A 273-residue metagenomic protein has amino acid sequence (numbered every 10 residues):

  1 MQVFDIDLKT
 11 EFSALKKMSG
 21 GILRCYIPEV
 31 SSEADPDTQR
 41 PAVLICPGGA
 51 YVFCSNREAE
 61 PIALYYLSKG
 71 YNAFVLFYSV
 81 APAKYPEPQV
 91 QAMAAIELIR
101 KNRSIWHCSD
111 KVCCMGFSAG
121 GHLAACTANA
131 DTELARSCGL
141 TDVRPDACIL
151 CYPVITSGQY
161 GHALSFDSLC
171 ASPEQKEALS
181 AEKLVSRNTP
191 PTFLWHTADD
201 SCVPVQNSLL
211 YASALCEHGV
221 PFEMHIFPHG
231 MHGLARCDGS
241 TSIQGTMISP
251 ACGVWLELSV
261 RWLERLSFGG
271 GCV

Functional and structural regions predicted by a protein language model:
M1-T38, A251-C252: N-terminal cap/lid segment of alpha/beta-hydrolase-fold proteins
Q39-G48: Short beta-strand element of the alpha/beta-hydrolase
C54-N56, P61, F74-D110, S249-A251: Catalytic nucleophile-loop/oxyanion-hole region of alpha/beta-hydrolase and closely related hydrolase-like folds
A94-D167, S172-E177, A181: Primarily recognizes the serine-hydrolase "nucleophile elbow" in alpha/beta-hydrolase and SGNH/GDSL folds
N188, L194-H196, D200: Short beta-strand/loop motif that positions the catalytic acidic residue of the alpha/beta-hydrolase fold
A198-S201, H229-M231: Acidic beta-to-alpha connecting loop that harbors the catalytic carboxylate
S201-L210: Conserved alpha/beta-hydrolase "acid-adjacent" motif
S213-V273: C-terminal catalytic histidine-bearing segment of alpha/beta-hydrolase fold enzymes
